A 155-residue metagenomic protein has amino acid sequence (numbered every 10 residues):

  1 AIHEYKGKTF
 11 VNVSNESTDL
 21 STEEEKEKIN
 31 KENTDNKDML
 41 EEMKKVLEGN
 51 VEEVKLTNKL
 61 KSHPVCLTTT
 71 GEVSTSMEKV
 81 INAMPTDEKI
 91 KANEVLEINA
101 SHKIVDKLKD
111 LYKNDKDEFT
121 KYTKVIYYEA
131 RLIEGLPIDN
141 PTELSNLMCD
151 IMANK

Functional and structural regions predicted by a protein language model:
A1-K155: Long, intrinsically disordered, charge-dense linkers/tails
